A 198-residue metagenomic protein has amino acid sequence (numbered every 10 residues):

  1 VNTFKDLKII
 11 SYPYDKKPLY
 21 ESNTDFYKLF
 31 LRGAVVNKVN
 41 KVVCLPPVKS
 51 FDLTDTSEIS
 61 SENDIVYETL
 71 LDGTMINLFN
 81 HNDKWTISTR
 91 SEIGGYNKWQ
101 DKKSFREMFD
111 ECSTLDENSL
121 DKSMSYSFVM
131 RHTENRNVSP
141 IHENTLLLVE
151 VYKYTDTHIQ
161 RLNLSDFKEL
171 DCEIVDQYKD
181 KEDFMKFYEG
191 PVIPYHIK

Functional and structural regions predicted by a protein language model:
V1-K198: Core nucleotide-handling region used for phosphoryl-transfer chemistry
